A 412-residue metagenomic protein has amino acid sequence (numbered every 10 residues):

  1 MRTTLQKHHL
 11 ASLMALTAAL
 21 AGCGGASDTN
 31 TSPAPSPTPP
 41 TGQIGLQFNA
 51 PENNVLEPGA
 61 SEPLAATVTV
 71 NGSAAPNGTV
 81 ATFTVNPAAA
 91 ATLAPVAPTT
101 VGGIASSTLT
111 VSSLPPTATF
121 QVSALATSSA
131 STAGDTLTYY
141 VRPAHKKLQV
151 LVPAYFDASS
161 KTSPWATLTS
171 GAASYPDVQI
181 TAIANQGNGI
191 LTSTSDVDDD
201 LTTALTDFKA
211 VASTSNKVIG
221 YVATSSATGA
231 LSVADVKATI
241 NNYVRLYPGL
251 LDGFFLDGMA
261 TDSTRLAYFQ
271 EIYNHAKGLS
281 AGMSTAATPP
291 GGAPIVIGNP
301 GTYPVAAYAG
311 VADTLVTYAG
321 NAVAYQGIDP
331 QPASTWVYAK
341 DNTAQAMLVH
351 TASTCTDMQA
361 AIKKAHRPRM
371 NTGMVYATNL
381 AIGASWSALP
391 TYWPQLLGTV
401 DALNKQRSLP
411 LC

Functional and structural regions predicted by a protein language model:
R2, L10-Q47, S131-T138, P143: Bacterial Sec-dependent N-terminal signal peptides
T4, T29-A65, V70-G72: Acidic/polar, low-complexity intrinsically disordered N-terminal segments immediately downstream of a Sec signal
F48-N53, E57, V85-S107: Low-complexity "stalk/linker" and mucin-like segments enriched in Ser/Thr/Pro/Ala/Gly
E57, S113-Q121: Short glycine/proline/serine/threonine-rich loop/turn segments at secondary-structure transition edges
S61-P63, T67-P95, F120, D135: Short flexible loop/turn segments that cap and initiate beta-strands
A105-P115: Short, hydrophobic beta-strand segments
S123-S129: Beta-strand-rich extracellular modules
R142-C412: Glycan-processing catalytic domains of CAZymes
